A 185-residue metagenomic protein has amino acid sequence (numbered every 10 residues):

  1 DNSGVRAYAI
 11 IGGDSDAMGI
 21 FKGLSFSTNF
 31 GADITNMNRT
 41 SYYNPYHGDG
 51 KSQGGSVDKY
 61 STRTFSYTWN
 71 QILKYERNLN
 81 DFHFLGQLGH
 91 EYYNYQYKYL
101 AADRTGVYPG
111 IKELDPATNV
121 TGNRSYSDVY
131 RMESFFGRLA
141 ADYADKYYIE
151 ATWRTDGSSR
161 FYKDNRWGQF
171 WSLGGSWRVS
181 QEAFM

Functional and structural regions predicted by a protein language model:
D1, T40-V57, Q96-S125: Surface-exposed loop/turn segments flanking beta-strands in extracellular/periplasmic regions
N2-L79, H83, Y130-A183: Surface-exposed extracellular loop regions of Gram-negative outer-membrane beta-barrel proteins
L85-Q87: Long, low-complexity, repeat-rich, intrinsically disordered, solvent-exposed domains used in surface/appendage assembly
G89-Q96: Glycine-rich, aromatic-flanked loop segments that form ligand/cofactor-binding clefts across common enzyme folds
